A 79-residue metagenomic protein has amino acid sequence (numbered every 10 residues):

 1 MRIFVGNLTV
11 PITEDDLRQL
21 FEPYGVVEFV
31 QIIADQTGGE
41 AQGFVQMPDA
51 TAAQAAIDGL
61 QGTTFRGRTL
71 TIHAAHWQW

Functional and structural regions predicted by a protein language model:
M1-A74, W79: Canonical RRM/RBD RNA-binding surface and closely related RRM-like beta-sheet modules in eukaryotic RNA-binding proteins
